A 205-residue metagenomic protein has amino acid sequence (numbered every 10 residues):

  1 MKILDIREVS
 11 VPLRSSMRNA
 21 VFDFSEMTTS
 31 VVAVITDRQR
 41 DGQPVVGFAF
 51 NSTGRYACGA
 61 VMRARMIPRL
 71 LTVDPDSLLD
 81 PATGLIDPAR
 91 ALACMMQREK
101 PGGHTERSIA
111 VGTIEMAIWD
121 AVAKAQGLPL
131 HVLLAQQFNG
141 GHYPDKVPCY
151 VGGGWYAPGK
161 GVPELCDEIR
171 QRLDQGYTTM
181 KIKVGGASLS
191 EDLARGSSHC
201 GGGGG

Functional and structural regions predicted by a protein language model:
M1-A60, R65: Structured beta-strand/loop patches that form or line metal/cofactor-binding pockets in enzymes
K2-R7, H131, Y150, T178: A short, local hydrophobic-aromatic micro-motif
V11, D37, L71-P75, A135 (+2 more regions): Generic secondary-structure signature for well-ordered alpha-helical cores
Q39-Q126: Metal- or metallocofactor-binding catalytic centers and their adjacent structured scaffolds across diverse enzyme
M62, A91, A110, I114 (+5 more regions): General structural feature for long, well-ordered alpha-helical segments within catalytic domains of soluble enzymes
L78, H131-L133, K183, G205: Flexible, glycine/charged-enriched surface loops at secondary-structure junctions
T105, I109, E115-P158: Glycine-rich, aromatic-flanked loop segments that form ligand/cofactor-binding clefts across common enzyme folds
N139-G205: Metal-dependent enolase-superfamily TIM-barrel catalytic cores that perform enediolate-based chemistry
